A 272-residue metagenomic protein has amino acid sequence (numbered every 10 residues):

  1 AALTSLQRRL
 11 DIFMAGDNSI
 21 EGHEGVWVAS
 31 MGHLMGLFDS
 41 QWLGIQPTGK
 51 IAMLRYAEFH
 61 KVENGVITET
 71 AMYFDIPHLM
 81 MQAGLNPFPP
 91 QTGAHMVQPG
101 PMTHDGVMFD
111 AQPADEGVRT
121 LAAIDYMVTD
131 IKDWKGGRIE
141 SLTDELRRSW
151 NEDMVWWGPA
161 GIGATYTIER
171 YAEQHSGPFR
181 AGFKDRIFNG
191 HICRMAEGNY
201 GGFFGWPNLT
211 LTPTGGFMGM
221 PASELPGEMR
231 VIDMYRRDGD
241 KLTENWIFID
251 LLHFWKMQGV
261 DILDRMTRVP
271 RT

Functional and structural regions predicted by a protein language model:
A1-T272: C-terminal and inter-domain tail/linker signature
